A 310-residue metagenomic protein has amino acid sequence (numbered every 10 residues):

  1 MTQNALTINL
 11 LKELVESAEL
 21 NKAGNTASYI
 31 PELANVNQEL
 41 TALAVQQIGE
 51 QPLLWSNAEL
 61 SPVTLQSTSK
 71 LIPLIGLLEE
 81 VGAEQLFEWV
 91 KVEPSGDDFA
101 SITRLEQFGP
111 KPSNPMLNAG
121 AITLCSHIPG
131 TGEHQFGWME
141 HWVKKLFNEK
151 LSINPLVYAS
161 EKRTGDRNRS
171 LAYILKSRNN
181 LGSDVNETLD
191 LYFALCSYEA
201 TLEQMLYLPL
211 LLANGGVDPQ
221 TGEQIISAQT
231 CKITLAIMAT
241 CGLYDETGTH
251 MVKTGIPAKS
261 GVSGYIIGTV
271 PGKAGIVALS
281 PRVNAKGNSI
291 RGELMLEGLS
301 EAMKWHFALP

Functional and structural regions predicted by a protein language model:
T2-A23, L77-L195: Active-site-adjacent helix/loop patches that line small-molecule binding or acyl-intermediate pockets
K12-E19, T68-E79, A228-G248: A charged amphipathic helix-loop-strand protein-protein interaction module that recurs in cytosolic assemblies
E19-W55, G268: A short, well-structured edge-of-sheet supersecondary motif
L33-V36, S113, R163, G255-K259: Short Gly/Pro-enriched turn/cap motifs at secondary-structure boundaries
E50, T64-F87, L208, I276: Active-site SXXK
E59-P62: A short acidic/small-residue loop/turn micro-motif
L71, L77, E199-V217, V270-P281: Active-site-proximal alpha-helical segments within enzyme catalytic domains
G215-P310: Structured C-terminal helix/loop/strand segments within mature extracytoplasmic catalytic/sensor domains
